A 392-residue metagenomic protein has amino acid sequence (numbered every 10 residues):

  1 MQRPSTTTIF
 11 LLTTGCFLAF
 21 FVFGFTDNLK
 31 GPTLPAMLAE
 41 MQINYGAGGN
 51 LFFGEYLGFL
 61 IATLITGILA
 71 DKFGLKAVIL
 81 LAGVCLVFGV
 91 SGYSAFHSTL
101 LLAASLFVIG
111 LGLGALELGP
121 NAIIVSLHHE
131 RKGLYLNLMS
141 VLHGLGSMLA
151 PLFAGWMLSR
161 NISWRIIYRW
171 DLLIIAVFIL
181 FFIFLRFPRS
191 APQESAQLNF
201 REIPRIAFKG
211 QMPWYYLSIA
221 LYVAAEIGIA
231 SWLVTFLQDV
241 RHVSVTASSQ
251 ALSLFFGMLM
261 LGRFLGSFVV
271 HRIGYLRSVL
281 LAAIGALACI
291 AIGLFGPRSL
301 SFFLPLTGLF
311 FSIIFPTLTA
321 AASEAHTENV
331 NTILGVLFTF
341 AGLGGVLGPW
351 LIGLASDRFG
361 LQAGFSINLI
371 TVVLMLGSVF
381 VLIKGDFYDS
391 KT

Functional and structural regions predicted by a protein language model:
L12-M37, I229-V234: Extracytoplasmic
K30-G31, G210-S253, G257-M260: Extracytoplasmic gate region of multi-pass secondary transporters
Q42, G74, A95-L100, H129 (+2 more regions): Helix-breaking motifs and short loop linkers at transmembrane-helix boundaries and internal kinks in secondary membrane
I61-L100: Conserved MFS/SLC helix-loop-helix module at the cytosolic interface between two early adjacent transmembrane helices
A62-G74, G262-G274, S356-D357: Helix-to-loop junctions at the C-terminal end of transmembrane segments in multipass secondary transporters
S105-L142: Cytoplasmic helix-loop-helix junction between adjacent transmembrane helices in 12-TM secondary transporters
E130, L138-F187: Helix-loop-helix hairpin linking two adjacent transmembrane segments in secondary transporters
I273-L318: C-terminal transmembrane helical hairpin of 12-TM major facilitator-type secondary transporters
